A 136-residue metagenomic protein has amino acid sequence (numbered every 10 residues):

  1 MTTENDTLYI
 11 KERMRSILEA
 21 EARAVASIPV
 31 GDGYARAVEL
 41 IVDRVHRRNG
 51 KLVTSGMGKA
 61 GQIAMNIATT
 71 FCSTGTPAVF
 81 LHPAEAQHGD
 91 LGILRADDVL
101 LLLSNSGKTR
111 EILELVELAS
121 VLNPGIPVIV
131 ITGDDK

Functional and structural regions predicted by a protein language model:
T3-G50: An N-terminal, well-structured beta->alpha segment
V42, K51-K136: Glycine-rich phosphate-binding loops that contact phosphosugars or nucleotide phosphates
